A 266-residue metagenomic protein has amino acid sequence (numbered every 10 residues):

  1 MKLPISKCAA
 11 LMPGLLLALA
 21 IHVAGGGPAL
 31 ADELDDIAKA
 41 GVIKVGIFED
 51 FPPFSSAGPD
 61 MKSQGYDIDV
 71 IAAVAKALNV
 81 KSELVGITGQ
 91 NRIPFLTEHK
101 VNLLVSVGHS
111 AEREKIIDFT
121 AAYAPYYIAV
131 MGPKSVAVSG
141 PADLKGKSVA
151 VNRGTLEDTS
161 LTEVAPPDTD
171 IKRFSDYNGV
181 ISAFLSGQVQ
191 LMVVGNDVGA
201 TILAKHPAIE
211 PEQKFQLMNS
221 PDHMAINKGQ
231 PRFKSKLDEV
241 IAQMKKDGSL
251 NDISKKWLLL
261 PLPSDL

Functional and structural regions predicted by a protein language model:
D32-V107: Extracytoplasmic small-molecule ligand-binding "clamshell" domains of the periplasmic binding protein/Venus flytrap
E33, L156-F174, E210-Q213, A242-L266: Ligand-binding clefts/hinges and TM-proximal coupling segments of bilobed small-molecule sensing domains
L34, G132-V149: Flexible hinge/capping segments at coil-to-helix
E49, A124-G132, A200-A242, L260-L266: Periplasmic-binding protein-like
S55-P59, I71-V80, T120, E157-F174 (+3 more regions): Ligand-binding cleft/hinge of the Venus flytrap
I68, E83-P94, K172-S182, S186 (+1 more regions): Short helix-initiation/N-cap motifs at beta->coil->alpha
I68-A77, A142, K147-S148, R153-L156 (+1 more regions): Extended ligand-binding regions for polar small-molecule ligands
N91-P94, V107-I116, S160-E163, L185 (+1 more regions): A ligand-binding cleft/hinge motif common to bilobed small-molecule-binding domains
